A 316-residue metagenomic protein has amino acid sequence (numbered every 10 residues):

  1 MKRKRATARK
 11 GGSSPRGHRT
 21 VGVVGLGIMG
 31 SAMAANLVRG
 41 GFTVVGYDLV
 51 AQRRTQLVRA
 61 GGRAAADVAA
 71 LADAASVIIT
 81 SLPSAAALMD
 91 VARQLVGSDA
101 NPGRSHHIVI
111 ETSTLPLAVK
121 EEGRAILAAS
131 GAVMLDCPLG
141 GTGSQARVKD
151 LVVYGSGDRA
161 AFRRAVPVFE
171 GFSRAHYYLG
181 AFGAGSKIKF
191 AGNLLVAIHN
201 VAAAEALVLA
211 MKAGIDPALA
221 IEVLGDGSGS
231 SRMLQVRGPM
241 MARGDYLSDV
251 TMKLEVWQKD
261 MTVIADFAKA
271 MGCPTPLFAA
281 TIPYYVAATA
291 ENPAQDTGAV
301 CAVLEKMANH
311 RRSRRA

Functional and structural regions predicted by a protein language model:
K2-S81, H107-I108, Y177: NAD(P)+-binding Rossmann beta1-loop-alpha1 motif at the extreme N-terminus of oxidoreductases
R3, V286-A316: NAD(P)-dependent dehydrogenase/reductase Rossmann-like domain
V21, T114-N193: Rossmann-fold dinucleotide-binding core
V68-S81, A85-M134: Rossmann-fold NAD(P) dinucleotide-binding segment
V148-S156, Y177, A181-A213, L224-R237 (+1 more regions): Active-site-proximal catalytic alpha-helix in oxidoreductases
S186, L195, R232-P293: Interdomain hinge/lid region at the active-site interface of Rossmann-like NAD(P)-dependent oxidoreductases
A218-D226, A279-P283: Beta-strand segments within the central parallel beta-sheet cores of soluble alpha/beta enzyme folds
